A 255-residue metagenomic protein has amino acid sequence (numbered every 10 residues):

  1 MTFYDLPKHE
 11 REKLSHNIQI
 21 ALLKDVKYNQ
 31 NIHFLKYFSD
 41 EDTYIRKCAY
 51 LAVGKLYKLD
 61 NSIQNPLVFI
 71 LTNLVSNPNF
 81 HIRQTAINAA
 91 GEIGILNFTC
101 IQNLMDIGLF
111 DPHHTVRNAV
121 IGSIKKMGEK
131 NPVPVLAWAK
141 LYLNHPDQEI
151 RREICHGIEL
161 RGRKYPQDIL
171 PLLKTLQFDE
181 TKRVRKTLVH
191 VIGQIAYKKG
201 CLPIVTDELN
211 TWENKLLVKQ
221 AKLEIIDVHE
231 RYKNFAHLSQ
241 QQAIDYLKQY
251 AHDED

Functional and structural regions predicted by a protein language model:
Y4-V26, K47-N61, R83-L96, T115-K130 (+3 more regions): Structural detector for internal amphipathic alpha-helices that build alpha-solenoid repeat scaffolds
D25-S39, K58-L74, I95-G108, N131-Y142 (+3 more regions): Amphipathic alpha-helical scaffolding segments comprising HEAT/armadillo-like alpha-solenoid repeats
F34-V53: Short, contiguous, helix-prone interaction/anchoring segments in small proteins
E41-T43, P78-N79, P112-H113, P146-D147 (+2 more regions): Short inter-helical turns and helix N-cap capping residues of alpha-solenoid HEAT/ARM repeat scaffolds
N65-A89: Charged low-complexity stretches with an acidic bias
D111, V133-L136, H145, L160 (+2 more regions): Polyanion-binding and phosphate-handling cores
L141-N144, Q148-E159, L170-T175, D179-R183: Extended, charged alpha-helical interaction scaffolds
E213-D255: Eukaryotic acidic, Ser/Thr-rich intrinsically disordered low-complexity regions
